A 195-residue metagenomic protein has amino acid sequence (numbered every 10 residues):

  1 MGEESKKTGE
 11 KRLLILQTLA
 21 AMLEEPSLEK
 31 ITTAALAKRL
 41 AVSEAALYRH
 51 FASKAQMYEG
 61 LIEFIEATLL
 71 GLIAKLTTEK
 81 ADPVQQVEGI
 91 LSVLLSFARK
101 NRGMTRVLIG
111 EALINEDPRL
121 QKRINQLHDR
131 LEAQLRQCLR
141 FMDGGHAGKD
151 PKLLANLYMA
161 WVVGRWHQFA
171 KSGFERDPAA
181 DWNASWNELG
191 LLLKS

Functional and structural regions predicted by a protein language model:
M1-P26, K30-R39, Q56-E59, T68: Basic, helix-initiating cap at the start of DNA-binding domains
S5, R12-L13, T33, A55 (+8 more regions): Short, structured helix-loop boundary elements
K11, K54, L61, I65 (+8 more regions): Hydrophobic/aromatic residues within well-ordered alpha-helical segments
A41-F51: Short hydrophobic/aromatic patch on the recognition helix
G60, A74-K100, H146-Y158: Hydrophobic alpha-helical connector segments
A67-L70, A74, P118-D143, K152-N156 (+1 more regions): Amphipathic alpha-helical packing segments from all-alpha helical-bundle domains
S96-K100, Q137, A155-R176, E188-S195: Amphipathic C-terminal alpha-helical segment
A98-R119, K171: Amphipathic alpha-helical segments used for helix-helix packing
